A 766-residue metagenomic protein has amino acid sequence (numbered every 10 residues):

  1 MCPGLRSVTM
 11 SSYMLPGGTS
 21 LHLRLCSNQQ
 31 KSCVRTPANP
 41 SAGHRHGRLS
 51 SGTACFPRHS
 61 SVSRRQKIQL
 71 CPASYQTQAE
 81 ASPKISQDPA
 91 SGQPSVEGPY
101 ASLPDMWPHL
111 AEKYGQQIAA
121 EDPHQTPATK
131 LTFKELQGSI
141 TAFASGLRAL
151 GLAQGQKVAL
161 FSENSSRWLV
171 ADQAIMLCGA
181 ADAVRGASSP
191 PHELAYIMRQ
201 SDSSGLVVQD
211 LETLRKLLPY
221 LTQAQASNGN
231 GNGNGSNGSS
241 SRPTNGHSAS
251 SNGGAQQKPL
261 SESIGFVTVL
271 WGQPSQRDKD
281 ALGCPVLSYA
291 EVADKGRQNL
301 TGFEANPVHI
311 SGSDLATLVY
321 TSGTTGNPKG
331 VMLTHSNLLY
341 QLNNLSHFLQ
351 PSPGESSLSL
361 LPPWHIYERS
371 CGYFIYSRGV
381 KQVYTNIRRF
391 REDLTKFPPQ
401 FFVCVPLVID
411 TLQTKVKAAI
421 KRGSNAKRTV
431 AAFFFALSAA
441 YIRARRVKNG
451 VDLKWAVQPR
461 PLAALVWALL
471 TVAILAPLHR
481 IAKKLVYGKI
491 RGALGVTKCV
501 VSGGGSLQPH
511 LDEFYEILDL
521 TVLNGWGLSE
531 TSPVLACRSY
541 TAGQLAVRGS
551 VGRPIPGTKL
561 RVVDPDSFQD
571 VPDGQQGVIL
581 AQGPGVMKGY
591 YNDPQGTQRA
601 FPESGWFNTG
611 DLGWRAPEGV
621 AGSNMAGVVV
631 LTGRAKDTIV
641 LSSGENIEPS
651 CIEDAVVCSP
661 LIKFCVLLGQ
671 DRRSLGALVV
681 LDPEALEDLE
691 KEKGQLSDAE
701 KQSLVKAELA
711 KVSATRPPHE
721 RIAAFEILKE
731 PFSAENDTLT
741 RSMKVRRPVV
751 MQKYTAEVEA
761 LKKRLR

Functional and structural regions predicted by a protein language model:
C2-G43, R48-S50, C55-R58, R64-Q78 (+3 more regions): Structural core segment of the AMP-binding/adenylate-forming
S95, P99, Q116-Q173, S189-R199: Conserved AMP-binding/adenylate-forming core of the ANL superfamily
G115-I118, V269-L270, D280, C284-L287 (+3 more regions): Conserved pre-ATP/AMP-binding loop-to-beta segment of ANL
K130-K134, A316-L342: Conserved AMP-binding A3 loop
F161, T321, S567-G574, V578-L641: Conserved ATP-binding/catalytic segment of the ANL
L339-S356, P363-Y487, T521: Conserved AMP-binding/adenylation subdomain of ANL enzymes
V383, I474-A476, R480, Y487 (+4 more regions): Conserved ATP-binding loop and adjacent catalytic segment of the adenylate-forming AMP-binding
F664-L668, K706, A710-R766: Conserved C-terminal "lid"/linker of ANL adenylate-forming enzymes
